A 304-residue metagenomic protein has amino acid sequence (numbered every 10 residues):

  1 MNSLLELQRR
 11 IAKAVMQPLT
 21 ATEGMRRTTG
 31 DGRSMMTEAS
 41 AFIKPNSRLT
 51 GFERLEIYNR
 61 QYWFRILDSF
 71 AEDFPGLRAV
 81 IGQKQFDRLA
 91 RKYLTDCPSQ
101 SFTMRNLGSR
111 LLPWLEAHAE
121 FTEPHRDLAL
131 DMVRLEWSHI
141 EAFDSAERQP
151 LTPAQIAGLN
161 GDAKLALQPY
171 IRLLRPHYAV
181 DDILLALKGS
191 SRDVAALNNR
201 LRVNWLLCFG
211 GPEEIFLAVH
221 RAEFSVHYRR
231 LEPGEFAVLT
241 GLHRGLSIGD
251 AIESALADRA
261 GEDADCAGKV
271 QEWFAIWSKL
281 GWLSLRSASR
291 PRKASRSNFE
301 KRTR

Functional and structural regions predicted by a protein language model:
M1-N160, F224, R229-R304: Long, charge-rich, low-complexity alpha-helical segments
A142-S145, P153-A157, D162-D181: Hydrophobic, aromatic-enriched interface-forming segments
I171-R244: Low-complexity, glycine/alanine/valine/leucine- and proline-rich hydrophobic stretches
